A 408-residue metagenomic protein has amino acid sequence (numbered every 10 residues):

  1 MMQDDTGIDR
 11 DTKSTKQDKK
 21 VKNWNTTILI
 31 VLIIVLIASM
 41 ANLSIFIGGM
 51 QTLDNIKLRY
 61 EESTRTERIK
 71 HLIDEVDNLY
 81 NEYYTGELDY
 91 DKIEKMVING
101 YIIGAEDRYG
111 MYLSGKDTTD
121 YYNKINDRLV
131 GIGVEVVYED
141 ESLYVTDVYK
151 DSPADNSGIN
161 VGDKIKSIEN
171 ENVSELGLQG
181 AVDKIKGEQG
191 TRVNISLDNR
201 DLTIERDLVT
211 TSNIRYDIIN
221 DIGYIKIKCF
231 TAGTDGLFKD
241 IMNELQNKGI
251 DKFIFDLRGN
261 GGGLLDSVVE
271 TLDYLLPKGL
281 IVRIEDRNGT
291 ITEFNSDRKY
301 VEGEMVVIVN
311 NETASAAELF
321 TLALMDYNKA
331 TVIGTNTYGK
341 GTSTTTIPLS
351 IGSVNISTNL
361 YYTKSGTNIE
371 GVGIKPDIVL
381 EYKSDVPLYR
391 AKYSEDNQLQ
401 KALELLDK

Functional and structural regions predicted by a protein language model:
M2-M111, E141, N247: Terminal targeting/pro-maturation regions of precursor/exported proteins
V76, V97, Y101, V134 (+9 more regions): Terminal peptide-recognition signature
Y80-Y144, R192-T203, T211-Y216: Extended, small/polar residue-biased N-terminal targeting/export presequences and adjacent propeptide/linker tracts
D127-I168: Glycine-rich active-site/cofactor-binding loop and its immediate structural neighborhood
E139, V148-Y149, I168-E169, K226-F230 (+5 more regions): Active-site-proximal beta-strand/loop segments in catalytic clefts of secreted hydrolases
A154-G177, F253-D256, V332: Conserved PDZ fold ligand-binding element
E169-D251, E370-S394, Q398-Q400, E404: C-terminal, low-ordered peptide segments at domain boundaries
L202, T210-I214, D240, G261-S315 (+3 more regions): Gly/Ser/Thr-rich loop/hinge elements
